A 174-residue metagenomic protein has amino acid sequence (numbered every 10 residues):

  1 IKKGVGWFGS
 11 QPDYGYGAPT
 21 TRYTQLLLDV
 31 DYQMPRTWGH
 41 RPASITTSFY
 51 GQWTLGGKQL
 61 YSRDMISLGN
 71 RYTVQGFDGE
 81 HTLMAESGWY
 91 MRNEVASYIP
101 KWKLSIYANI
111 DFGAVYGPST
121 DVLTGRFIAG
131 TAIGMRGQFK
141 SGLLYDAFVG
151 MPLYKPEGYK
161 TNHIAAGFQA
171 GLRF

Functional and structural regions predicted by a protein language model:
I1-K103, N109-F112, Y116-G117: C-terminal outer-membrane beta-barrel translocator/porin domains of Gram-negative envelope proteins and their
R22-L26, A85-M91, G125-T131, K160-A166: Residues that define the transmembrane beta-barrel architecture of outer-membrane proteins
Q33, A96, Q138, G150 (+1 more regions): Solvent-exposed residues in well-ordered beta-strands and their adjoining turns, especially edge/terminal strands
T37-H40, K101-L104, G137-A147, F174: Repeated loop/turn-to-beta-strand initiation elements of outer-membrane beta-barrel proteins
P100, G113-G117, K140-G142, P152-K155: Short Gly/Pro-enriched loop/turn and capping motifs at secondary-structure junctions
A108, F112-A132: Outer-membrane beta-barrel transmembrane domain signature
M135-G137, N162-F174: Outer-membrane beta-barrel "beta-signal"
Y145, V149-A165: Outer-membrane beta-barrel translocator/channel fold
